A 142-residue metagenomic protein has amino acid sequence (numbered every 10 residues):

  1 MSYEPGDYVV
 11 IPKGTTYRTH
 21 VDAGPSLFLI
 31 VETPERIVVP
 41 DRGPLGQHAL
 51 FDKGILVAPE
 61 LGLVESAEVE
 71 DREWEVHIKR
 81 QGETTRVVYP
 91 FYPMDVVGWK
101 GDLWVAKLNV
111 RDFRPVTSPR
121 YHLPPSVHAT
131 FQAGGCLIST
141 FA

Functional and structural regions predicted by a protein language model:
M1-A142: Jelly-roll (double-stranded beta-helix
